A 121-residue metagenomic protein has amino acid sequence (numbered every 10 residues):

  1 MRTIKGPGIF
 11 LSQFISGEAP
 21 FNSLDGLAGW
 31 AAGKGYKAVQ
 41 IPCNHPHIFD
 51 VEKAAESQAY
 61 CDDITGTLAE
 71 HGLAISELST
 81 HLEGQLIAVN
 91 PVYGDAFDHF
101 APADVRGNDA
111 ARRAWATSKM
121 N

Functional and structural regions predicted by a protein language model:
M1-N121: N-terminal pre-domain/capping segments
